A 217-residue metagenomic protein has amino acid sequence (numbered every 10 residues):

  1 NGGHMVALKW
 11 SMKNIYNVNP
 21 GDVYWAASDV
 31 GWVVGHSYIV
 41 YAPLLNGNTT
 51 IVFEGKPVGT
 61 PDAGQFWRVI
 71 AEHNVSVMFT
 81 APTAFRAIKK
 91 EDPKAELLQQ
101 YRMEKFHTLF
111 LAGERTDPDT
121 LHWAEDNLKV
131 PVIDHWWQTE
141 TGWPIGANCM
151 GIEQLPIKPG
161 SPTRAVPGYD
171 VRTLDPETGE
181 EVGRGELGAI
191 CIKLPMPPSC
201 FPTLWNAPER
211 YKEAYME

Functional and structural regions predicted by a protein language model:
G2-V23, V33-S76, K90-E91, E96: Conserved AMP-binding/adenylation subdomain of ANL enzymes
V23-W25, I190-C191: Short, well-ordered beta-strand segments
D29: Residue(s) in the substrate-gating loop at a strand-loop-helix junction that position the organic substrate next
Y38, P43-L45, E104, V166-G168 (+1 more regions): Short, solvent-exposed loop/turn segments at the edges of secondary structure
N48, S76-T80, K89-P159, D170 (+1 more regions): Gly/Ser/Thr-rich phosphate-binding loop
T83-R86, E114-R115, P195-S199: Alpha-helix/helix-capping structural signal
R164-G168, E180-Y215: Conserved ATP/PPi-binding loop(s) of AMP-dependent carboxylate-activating enzymes
